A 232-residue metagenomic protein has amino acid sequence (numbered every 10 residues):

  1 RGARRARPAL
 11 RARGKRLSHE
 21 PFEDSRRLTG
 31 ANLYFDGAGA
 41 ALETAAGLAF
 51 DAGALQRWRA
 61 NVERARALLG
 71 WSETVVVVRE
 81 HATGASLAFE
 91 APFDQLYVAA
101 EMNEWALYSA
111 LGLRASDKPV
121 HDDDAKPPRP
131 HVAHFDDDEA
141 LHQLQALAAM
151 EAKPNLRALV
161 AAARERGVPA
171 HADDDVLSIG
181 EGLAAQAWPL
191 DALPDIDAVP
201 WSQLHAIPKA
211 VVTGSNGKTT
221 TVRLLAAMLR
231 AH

Functional and structural regions predicted by a protein language model:
R1-W71: Short Lys/Arg-enriched alpha/beta "domain-start" segment
A45-D123, L144-L147: N-terminal accessory interaction module
L87, V132-H134: Long, low-complexity repeat tracts used as extracellular stalks/passenger repeats and O-glycosylation platforms
A125-P128: Metal- or metallocofactor-binding catalytic centers and their adjacent structured scaffolds across diverse enzyme
F135-M150: A short, surface-exposed helix-loop junction/capping segment
E151-A152, D191: N-terminal donor/sugar-recognition subdomains of glycan-related enzymes, prototypically the membrane-proximal stem
A152-A185: Charged, amphipathic alpha-helical linker segments immediately N-terminal to NTP-binding catalytic cores
L177-L183, L190, P194-H232: Phosphate-binding loop of NTP-binding sites
